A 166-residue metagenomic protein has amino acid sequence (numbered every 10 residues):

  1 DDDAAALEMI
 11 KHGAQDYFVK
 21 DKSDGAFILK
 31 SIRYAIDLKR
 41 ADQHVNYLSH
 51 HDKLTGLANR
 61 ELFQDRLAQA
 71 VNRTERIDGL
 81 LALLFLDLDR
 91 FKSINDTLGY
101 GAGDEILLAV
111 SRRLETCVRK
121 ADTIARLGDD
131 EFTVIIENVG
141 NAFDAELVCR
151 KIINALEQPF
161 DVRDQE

Functional and structural regions predicted by a protein language model:
D1-K39: N-terminal membrane insertion elements
Q15, L29, R33, N46 (+6 more regions): Solvent-exposed, non-membrane alpha-helical residues enriched in polar/charged side chains
K22, L88, V139, F160: Hydrophobic pocket-lining residues within nucleotide cofactor-binding pockets
Y34-L48, R60: Interdomain signal-transducing alpha-helical coiled-coil linkers
H50, G56-L83, D89-R119, A125-D129 (+2 more regions): Conserved long alpha-helical elements within nucleotide-processing catalytic cores of c-di-GMP signaling and class III
A125-L127, A142, L156-E166: Catalytic core regions of nucleotide second-messenger enzymes
